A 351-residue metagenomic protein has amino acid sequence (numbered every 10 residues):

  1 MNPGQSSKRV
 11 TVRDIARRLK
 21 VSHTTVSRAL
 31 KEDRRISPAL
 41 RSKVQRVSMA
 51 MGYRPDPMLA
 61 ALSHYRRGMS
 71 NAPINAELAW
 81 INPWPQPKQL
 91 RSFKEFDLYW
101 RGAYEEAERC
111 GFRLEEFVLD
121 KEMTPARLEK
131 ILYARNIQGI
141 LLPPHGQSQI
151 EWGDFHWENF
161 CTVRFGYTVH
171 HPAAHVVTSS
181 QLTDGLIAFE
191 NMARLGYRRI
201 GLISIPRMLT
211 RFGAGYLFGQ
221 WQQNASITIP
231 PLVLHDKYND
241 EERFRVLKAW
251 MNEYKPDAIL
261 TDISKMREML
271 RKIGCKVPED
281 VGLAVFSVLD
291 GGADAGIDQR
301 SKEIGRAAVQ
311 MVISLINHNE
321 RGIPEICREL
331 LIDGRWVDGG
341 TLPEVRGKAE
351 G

Functional and structural regions predicted by a protein language model:
M1-G4, D14-R18, M49-M51, D56-P57 (+5 more regions): Bacterial carbohydrate/catabolite-sensing allosteric modules
M1-R67: N-terminal helix-turn-helix DNA-binding module of bacterial transcription factors
I36, S70-P73, E95: Generic, well-ordered alpha-helical segments
R67-A76, W80: Charged, helix-prone or intrinsically disordered regulatory segments positioned adjacent to compact structured domains
S92: Extracytoplasmic/periplasmic substrate-binding proteins
